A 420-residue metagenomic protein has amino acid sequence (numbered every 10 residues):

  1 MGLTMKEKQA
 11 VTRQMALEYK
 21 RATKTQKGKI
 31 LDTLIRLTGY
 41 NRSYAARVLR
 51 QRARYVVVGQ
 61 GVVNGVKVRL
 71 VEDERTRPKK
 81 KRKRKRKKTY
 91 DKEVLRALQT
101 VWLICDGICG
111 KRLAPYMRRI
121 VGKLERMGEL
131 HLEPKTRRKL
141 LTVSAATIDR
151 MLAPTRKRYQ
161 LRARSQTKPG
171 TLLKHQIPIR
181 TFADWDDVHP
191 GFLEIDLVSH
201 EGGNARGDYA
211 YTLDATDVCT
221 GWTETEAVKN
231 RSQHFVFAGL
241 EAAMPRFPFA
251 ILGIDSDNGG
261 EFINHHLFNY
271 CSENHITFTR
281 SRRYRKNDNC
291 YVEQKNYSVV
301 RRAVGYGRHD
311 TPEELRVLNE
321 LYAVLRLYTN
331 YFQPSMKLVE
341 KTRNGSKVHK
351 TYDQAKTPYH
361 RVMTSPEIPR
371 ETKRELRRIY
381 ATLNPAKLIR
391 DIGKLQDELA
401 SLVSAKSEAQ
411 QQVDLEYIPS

Functional and structural regions predicted by a protein language model:
M1-G253, N258-D288, V292-S420: Secondary-structure boundary/capping micro-motif
